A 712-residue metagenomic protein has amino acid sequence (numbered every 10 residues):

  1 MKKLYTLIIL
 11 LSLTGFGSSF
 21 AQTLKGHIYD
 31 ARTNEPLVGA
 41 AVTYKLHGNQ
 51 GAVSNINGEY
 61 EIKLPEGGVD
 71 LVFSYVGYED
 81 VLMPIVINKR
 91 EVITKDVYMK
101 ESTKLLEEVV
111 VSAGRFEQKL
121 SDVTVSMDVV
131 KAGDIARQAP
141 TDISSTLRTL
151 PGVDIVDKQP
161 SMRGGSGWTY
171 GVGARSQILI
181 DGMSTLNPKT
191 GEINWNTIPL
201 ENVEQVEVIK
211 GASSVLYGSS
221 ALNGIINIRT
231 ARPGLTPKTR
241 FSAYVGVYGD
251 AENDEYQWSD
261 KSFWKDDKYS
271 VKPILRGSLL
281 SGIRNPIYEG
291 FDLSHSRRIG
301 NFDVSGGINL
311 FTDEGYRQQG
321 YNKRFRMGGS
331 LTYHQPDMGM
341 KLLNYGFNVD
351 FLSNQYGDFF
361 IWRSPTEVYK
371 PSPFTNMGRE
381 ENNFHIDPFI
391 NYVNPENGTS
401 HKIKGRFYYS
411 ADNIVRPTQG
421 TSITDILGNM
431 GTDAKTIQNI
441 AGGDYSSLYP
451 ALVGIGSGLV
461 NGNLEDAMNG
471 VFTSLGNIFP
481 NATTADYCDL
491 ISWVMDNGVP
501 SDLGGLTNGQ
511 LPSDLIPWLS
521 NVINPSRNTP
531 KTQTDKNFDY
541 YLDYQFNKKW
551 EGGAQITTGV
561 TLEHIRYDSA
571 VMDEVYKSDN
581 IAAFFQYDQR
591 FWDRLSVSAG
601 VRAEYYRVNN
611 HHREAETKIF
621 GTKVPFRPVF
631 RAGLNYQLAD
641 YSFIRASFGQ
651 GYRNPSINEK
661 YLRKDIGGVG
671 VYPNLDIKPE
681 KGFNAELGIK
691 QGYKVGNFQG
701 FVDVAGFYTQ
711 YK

Functional and structural regions predicted by a protein language model:
Y29-T33, A40-K45, S74-E79, N88 (+2 more regions): Short, acidic, small-residue-rich periplasmic hinge/interaction motif at the N-terminus of Gram-negative outer-membrane
G48-E59: Short, acidic Ser/Thr/Gly-rich low-complexity loop/linker segments typical of extracellular and cell-surface proteins
E61, M127, S144-M183, N187: Extracytoplasmic beta-strand/coil segments of soluble accessory domains associated with Gram-negative outer-membrane
E61-K63, M183-K210, A231: Short acidic/polar hinge/loop motifs at secondary-structure boundaries that mediate gating or recognition
N187-P188, N202-E204, V215-I226, R232-M327 (+1 more regions): Outer-membrane beta-barrel translocator/receptor signature
D313-G328, T332-V393, F407-L427, T529-F538 (+1 more regions): Flexible loop and strand-edge segments within Gram-negative outer membrane beta-barrel domains
K402-R406, S410-R416, Q637, F643-S647 (+1 more regions): Membrane-embedded beta-barrel scaffold of Gram-negative outer-membrane proteins
R527-T529, G553-D640, N654: Signature of Gram-negative outer-membrane beta-barrel scaffolds
